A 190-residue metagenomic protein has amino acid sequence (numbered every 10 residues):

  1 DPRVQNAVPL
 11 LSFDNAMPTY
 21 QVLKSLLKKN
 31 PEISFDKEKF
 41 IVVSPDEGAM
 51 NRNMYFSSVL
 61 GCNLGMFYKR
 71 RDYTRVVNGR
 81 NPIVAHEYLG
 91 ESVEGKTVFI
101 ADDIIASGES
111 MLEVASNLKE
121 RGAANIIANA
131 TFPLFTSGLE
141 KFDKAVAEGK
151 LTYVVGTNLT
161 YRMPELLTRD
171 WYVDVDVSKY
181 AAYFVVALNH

Functional and structural regions predicted by a protein language model:
D1-H190: PRPP-associated nucleotide enzymes
